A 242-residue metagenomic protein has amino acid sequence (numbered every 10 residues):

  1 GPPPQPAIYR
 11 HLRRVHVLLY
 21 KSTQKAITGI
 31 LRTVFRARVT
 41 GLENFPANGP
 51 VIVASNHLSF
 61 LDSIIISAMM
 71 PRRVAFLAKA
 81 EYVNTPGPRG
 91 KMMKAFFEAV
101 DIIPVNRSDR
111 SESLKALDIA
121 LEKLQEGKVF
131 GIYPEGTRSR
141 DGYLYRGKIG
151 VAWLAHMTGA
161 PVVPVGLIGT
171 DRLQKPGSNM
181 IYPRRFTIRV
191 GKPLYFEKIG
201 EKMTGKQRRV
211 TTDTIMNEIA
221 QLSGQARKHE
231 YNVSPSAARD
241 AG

Functional and structural regions predicted by a protein language model:
P4-G41, A47, R72, P88-V100: A transmembrane-helix-recognition feature enriched in membrane-embedded lipid enzymes and envelope glyco-/phospholipid
Q5-L19, L114-G242: Non-catalytic C-terminal accessory region of glycerolipid acyltransferases and related lyso-lipid remodeling enzymes
K25, A37-L42, L61-S63, G90 (+3 more regions): A generic local structural motif
R32, A47-R110: Catalytic core of membrane glycerolipid acyltransferases/transacylases, capturing the structured, soluble-facing
R32-V39, E112-L114, T170-R172: Short gly/ser/thr-rich secondary-structure transition/capping motifs
G41, N56, A78-K79, D101 (+2 more regions): A secondary-structure boundary/capping signal
